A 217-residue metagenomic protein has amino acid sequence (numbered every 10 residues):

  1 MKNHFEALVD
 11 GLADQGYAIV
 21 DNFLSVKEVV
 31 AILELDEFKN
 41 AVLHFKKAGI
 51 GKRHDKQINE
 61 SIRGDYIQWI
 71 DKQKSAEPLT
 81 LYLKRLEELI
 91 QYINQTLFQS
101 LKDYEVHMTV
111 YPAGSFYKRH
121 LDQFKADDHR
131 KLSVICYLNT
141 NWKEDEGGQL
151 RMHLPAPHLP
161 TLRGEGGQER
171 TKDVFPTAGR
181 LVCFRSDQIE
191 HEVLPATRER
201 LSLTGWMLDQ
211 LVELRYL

Functional and structural regions predicted by a protein language model:
N3-Y92: Non-heme Fe(II)/2-oxoglutarate
I19, H107, S133, S202: Amphipathic alpha-helical recognition patches that constitute DNA-binding helices
L35, K39-A41, T96, N141 (+1 more regions): Phosphate/oxyanion-binding loops and surfaces in catalytic or ligand/nucleic-acid-binding neighborhoods
Q99-H107: A short coil-to-beta-strand element that immediately follows conserved catalytic motifs
M108-K125: Conserved short histidine dyad/triad with adjacent acidic residue
K125, R130, N139-L162, G167-L217: Catalytic core of Fe(II)/2-oxoglutarate
